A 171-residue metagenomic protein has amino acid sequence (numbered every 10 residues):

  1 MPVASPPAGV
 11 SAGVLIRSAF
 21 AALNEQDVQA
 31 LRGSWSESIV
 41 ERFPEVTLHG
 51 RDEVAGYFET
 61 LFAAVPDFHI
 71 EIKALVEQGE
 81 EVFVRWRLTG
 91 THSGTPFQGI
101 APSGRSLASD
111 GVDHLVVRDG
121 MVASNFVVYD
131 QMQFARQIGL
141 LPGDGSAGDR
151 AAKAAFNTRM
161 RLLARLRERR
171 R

Functional and structural regions predicted by a protein language model:
M1-R171: C-terminal and inter-domain tail/linker signature
